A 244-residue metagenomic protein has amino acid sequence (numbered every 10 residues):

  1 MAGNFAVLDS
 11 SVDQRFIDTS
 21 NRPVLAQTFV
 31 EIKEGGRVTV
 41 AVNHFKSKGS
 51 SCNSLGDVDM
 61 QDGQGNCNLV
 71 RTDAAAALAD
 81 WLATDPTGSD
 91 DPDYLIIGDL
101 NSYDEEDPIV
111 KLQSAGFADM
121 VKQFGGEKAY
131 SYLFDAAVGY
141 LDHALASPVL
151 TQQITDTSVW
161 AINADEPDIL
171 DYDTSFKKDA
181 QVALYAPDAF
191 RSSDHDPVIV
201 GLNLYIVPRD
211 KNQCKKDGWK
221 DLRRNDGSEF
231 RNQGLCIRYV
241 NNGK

Functional and structural regions predicted by a protein language model:
M1-I206: Divalent cation-coordinating acidic motifs and surrounding scaffolds that mediate Ca2+/Mg2+/Mn2+/Zn2+-dependent binding
I206-K244: Soluble extracellular-acting proteins and domains
